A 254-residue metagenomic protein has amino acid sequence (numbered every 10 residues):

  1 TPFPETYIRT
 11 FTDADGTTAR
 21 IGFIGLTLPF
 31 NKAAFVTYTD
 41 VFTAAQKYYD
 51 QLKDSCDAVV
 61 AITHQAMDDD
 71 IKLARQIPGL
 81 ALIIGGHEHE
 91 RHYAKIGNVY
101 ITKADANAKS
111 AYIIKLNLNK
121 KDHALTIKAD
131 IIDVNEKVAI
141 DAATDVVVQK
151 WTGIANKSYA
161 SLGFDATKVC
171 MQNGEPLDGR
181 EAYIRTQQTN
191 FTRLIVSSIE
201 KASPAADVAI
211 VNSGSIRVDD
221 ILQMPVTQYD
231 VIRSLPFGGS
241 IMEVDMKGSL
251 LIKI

Functional and structural regions predicted by a protein language model:
T1-A139, T144, T186-S198, A209 (+1 more regions): Acidic, metal/ion-coordinating pockets
K115-I254: Solvent-exposed loop/linker segments at secondary-structure transitions that flank or connect catalytic domains
